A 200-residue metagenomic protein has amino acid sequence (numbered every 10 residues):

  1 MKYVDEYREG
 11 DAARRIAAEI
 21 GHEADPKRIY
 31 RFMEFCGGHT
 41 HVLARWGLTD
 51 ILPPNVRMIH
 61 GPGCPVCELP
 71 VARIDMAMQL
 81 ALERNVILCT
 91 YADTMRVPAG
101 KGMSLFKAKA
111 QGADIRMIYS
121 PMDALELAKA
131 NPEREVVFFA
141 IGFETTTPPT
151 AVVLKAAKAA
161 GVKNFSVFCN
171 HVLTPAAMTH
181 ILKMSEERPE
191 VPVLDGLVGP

Functional and structural regions predicted by a protein language model:
M1-E133, T147, K155-A160, S166-F168 (+2 more regions): Metallocofactor- and cofactor-centric catalytic cores in central/energy metabolism, strongly enriched
I87, E135-V137, V191: Structural motif
N170-P200: Catalytic alpha/beta core domains of metabolic enzymes, predominantly
